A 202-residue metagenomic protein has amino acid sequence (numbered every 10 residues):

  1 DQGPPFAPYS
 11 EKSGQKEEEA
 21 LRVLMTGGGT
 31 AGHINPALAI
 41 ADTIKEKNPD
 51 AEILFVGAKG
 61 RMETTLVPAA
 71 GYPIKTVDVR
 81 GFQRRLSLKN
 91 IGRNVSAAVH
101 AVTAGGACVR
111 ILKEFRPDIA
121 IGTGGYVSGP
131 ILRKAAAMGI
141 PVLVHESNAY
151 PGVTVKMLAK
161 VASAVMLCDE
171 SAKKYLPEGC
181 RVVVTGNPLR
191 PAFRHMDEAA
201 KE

Functional and structural regions predicted by a protein language model:
G3-A20: Short, Lys/Arg-enriched N-terminal segments with co-localized hydrophobic residues within the first ~10-30 amino acids
E17-L21, D197-E202: Nucleotide-sugar donor-binding and catalytic loop/hinge architecture of NDP-sugar-dependent glycosyltransferases
V23-T30, D50-T103, C180-L189: Conserved nucleotide-sugar phosphate-binding/catalytic loop shared by glycosyltransferases and other
L24, L54, A120-I121, L143 (+2 more regions): Structural detector of well-ordered beta-strand residues that form the stable sheet scaffold of enzyme domains
T30-A31, G125-V127, A149-Y150: Residue-level detector of alpha-helix initiation sites
H33-K45: Short amphipathic alpha-helix
M62, P73, A136-A200: Active-site-proximal region of nucleotide-activated glycan assembly enzymes, centered on histidine/acidic-rich loops
A107-A120, V127-L143, K156-K160, A164: Glycosyltransferases and closely related glycan-assembly transferases that use nucleotide-activated donors
